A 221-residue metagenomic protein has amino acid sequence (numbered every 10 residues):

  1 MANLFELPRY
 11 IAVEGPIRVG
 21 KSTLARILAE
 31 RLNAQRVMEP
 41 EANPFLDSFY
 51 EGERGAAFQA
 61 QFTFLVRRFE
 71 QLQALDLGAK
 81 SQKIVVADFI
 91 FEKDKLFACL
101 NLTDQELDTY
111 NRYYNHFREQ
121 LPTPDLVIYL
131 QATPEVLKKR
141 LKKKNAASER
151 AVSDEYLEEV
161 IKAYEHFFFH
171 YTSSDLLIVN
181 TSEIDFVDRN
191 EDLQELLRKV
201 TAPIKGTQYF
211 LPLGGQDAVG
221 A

Functional and structural regions predicted by a protein language model:
V13: Hydrophobic anchor at the beta1->P-loop junction of P-loop NTPases
P16: P-loop (Walker A) phosphate-binding loop of NTP-binding proteins
K21: Conserved lysine of the Walker
L24-A25, A29: Post-Walker A alpha-helix
E30-R67: Conserved substrate/cofactor phosphate-moiety recognition/catalytic segment in nucleotide-dependent phosphotransferases
A56-P122: Glycine-rich phosphate-binding loop used to anchor ATP phosphates in small-molecule kinases, encompassing both
D94-E165: A glycine- and Lys/Arg-enriched "phosphate-lid" helix/loop adjacent to the NTP-binding pocket of small-molecule kinases
K142-A151, E158-A221: NTP-dependent small-molecule kinase module
